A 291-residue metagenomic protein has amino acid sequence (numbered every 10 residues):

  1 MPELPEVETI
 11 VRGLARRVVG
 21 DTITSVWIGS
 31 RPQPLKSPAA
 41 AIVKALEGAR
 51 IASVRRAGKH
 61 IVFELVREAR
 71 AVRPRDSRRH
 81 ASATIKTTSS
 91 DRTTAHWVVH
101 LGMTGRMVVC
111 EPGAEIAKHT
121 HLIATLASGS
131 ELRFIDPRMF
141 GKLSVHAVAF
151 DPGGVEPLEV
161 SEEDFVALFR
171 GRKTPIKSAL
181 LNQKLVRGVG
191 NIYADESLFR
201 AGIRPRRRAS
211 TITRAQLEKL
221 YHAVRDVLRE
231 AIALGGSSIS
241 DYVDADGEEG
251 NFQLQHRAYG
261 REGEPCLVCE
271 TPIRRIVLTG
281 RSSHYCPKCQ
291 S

Functional and structural regions predicted by a protein language model:
M1-S291: Structured catalytic/nucleic-acid-binding cores of DNA maintenance enzymes
